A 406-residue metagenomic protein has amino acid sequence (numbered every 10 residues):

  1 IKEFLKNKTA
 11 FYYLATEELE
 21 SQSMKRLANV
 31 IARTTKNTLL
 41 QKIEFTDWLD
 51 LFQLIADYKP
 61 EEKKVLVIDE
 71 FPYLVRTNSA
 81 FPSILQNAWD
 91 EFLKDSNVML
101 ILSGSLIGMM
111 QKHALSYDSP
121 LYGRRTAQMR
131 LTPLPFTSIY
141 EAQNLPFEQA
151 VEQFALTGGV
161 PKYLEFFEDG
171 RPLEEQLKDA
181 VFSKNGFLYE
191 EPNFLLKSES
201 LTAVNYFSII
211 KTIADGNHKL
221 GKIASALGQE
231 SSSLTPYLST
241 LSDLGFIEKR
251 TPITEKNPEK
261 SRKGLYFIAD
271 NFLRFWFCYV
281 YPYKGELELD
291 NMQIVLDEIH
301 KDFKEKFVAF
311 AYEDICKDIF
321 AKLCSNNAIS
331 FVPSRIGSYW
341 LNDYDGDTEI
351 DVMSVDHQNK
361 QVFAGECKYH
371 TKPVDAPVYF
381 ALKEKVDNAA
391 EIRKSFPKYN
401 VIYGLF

Functional and structural regions predicted by a protein language model:
I1-D297: Phosphate-binding site recognition
G264-F406: A cross-kingdom feature that marks ATP-driven nucleic-acid transaction machinery
